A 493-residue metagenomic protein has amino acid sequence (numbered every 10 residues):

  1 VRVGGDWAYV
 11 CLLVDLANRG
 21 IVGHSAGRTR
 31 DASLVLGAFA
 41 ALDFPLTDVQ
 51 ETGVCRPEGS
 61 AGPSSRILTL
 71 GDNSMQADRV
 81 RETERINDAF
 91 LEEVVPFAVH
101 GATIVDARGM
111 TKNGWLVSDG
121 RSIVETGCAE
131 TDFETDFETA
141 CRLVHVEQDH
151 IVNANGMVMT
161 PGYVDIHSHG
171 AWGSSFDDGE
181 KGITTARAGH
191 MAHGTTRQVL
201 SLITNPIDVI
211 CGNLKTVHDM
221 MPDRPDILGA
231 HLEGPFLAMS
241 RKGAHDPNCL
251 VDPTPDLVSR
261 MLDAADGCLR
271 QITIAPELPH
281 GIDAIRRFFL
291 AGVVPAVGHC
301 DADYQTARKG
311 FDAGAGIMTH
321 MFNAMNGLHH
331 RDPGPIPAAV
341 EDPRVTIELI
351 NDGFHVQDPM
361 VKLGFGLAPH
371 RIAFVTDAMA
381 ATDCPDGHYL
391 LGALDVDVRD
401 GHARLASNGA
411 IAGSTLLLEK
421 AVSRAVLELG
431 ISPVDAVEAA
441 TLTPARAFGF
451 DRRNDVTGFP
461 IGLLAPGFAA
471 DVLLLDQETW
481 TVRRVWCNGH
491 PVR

Functional and structural regions predicted by a protein language model:
V1-A77: Charged DNA-binding/catalytic regions of mobile-element recombinases
N73-R142, T479, H490: N-terminal metal-binding scaffold of metallo-dependent hydrolase/deaminase domains
E93-V99, I104, E134-T184, A188: Replace "His-x-His-based motif
M157-M159, I166, F176-D226, C249-A264 (+1 more regions): Alpha-helical scaffold segments that flank or form the walls of functional sites
H169, T184-N213, D226-M239, A265-E277 (+4 more regions): Divalent metal-dependent hydrolysis catalytic cores, especially in the metallo-beta-lactamase
A188-V199, A238-D266, R308-M321, M325 (+2 more regions): Active-site gating loops and adjacent loop-to-helix segments of metal-dependent hydrolytic enzymes
S259, D263-P385: Active-site core of metal-dependent hydrolases
P337-I347, F365-L475: His/Asp/Glu-enriched, well-ordered alpha-helical/loop segment that forms or immediately abuts the divalent-metal
